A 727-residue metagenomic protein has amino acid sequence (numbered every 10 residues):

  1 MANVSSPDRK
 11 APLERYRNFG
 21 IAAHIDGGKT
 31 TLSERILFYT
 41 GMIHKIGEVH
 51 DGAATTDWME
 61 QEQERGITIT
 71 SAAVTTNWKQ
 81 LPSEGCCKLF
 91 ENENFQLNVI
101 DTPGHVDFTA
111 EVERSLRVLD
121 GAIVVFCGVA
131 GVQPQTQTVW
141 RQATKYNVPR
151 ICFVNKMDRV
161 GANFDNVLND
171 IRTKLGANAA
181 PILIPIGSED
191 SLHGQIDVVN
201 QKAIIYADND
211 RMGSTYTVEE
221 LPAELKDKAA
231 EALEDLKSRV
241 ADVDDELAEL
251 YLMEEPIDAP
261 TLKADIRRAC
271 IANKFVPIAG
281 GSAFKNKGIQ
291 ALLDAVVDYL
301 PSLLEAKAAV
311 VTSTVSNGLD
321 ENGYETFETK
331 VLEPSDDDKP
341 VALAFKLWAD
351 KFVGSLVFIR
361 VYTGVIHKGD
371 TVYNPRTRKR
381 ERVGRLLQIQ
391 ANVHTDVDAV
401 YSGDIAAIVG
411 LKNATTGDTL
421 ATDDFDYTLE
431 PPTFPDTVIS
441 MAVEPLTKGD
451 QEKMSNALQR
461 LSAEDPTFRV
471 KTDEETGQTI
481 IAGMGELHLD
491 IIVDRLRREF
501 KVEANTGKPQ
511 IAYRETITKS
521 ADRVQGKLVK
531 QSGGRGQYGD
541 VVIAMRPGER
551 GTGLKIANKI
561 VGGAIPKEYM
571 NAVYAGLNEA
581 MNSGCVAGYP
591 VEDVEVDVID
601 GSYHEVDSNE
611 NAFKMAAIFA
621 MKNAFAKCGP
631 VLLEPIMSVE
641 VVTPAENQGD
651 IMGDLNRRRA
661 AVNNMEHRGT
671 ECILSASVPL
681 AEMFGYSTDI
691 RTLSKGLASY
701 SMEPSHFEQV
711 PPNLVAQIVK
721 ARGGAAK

Functional and structural regions predicted by a protein language model:
M1-K727: Structural and coupling elements of P-loop NTPases
